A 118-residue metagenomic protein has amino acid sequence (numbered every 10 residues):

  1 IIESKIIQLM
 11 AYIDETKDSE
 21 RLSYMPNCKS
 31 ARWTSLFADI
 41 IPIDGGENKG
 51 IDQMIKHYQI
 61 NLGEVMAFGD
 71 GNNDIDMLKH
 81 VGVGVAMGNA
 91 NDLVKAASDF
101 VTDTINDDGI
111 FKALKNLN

Functional and structural regions predicted by a protein language model:
I1-F68, N72-M77: Conserved acidic, metal-coordinating active-site core of Asp-based, Mg2+-dependent phosphoryl-transfer enzymes
I13, G46, N89, I105-N106: Short beta->alpha linker loops
S19, V94, F111: Glycine/Thr-rich phosphate-binding loops of Rossmann-like dinucleotide-binding domains
M25-P26, V101, L117: Alpha-helix boundary/capping residues
S35-A38, N89-D92, N106-I110: Short, acidic/turn-prone active-site loops that include or flank metal/cofactor- and phosphate-binding residues
I51, N61-I105: Acidic, Mg2+-coordinating phosphoryl-transfer loop and its flanking beta/alpha structural elements, shared across
D108-N118: Short, basic/aromatic-enriched C-terminal tail that caps enzymatic domains
